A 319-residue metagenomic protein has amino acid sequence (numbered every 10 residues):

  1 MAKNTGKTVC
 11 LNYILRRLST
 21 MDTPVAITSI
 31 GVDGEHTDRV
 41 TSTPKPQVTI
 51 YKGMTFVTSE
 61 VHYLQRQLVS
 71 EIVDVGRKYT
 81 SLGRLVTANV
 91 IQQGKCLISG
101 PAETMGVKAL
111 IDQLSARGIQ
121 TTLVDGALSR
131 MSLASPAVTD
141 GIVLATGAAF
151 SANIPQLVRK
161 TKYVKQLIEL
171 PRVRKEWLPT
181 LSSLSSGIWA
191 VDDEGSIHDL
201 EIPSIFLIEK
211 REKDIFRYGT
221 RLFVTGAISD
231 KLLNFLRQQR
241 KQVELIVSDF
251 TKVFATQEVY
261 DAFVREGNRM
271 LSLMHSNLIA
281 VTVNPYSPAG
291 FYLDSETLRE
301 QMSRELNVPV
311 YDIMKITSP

Functional and structural regions predicted by a protein language model:
M1-A2, N89-G100: Short, basic, glycine/proline-bearing loop/turn elements
M1-L15: Glycine-rich phosphate-binding P-loop
N4-T5, E35, E103: Metallocofactor- and cofactor-centric catalytic cores in central/energy metabolism, strongly enriched
T8-N12, H36-V40, I154-Q156: Short, glycine/acidic-enriched capping/hinge loops at junctions between secondary-structure elements
I14, N277-I279, P309: A short pocket-lining beta-strand/turn micro-motif at the edge of beta-sheets
I14-N89, R299-E300: N-terminal phosphate/diphosphate-binding loop that engages ATP/GTP or pyrophosphate donors across diverse enzyme folds
A26-I30, S99-G100, T121-G126, L144 (+1 more regions): General beta-strand structural signal in soluble alpha/beta enzymes
E103, V107-E305, S318: Conserved catalytic-core segment of NTP-binding enzymes
